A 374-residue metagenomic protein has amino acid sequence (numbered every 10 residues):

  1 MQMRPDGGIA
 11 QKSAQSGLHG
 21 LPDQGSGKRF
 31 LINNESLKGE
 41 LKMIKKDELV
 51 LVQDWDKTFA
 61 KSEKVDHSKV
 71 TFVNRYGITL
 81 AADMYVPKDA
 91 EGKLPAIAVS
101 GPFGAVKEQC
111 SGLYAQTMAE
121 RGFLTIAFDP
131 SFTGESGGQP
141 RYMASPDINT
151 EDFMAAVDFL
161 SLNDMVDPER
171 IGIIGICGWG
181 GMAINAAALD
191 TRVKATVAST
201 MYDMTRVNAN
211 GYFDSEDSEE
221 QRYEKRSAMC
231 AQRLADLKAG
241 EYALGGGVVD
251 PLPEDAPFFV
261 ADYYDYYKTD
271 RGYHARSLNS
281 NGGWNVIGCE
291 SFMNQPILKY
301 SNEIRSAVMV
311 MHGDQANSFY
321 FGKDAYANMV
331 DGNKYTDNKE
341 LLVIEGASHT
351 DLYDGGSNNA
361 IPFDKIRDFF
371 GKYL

Functional and structural regions predicted by a protein language model:
K46-E91: N-terminal cap/lid segment of alpha/beta-hydrolase-fold proteins
K93-P102: Short beta-strand element of the alpha/beta-hydrolase
G104-Q116, P130: The serine-hydrolase catalytic nucleophile loop
T117-G137: Conserved alpha/beta-hydrolase
M143-D164: Alpha/beta-hydrolase active-site loop
I184-T269: Alpha/beta-hydrolase-fold enzymes
I304, V310-H312: Short beta-strand/loop motif that positions the catalytic acidic residue of the alpha/beta-hydrolase fold
A347-N359: Catalytic histidine-centered segment of alpha/beta-hydrolase-like enzymes
